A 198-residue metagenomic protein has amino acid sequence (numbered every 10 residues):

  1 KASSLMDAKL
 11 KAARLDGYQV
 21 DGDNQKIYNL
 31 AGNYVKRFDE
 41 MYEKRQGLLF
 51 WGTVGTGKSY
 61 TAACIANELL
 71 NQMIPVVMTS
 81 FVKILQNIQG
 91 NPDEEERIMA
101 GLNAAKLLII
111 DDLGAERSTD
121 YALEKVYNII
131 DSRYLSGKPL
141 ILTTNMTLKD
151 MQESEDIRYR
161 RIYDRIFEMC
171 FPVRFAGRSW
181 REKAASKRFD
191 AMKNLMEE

Functional and structural regions predicted by a protein language model:
K1-M6: Interdomain "pre-motor" coupling segment immediately N-terminal to P-loop NTPase/helicase cores
D7-L15: Short, basic/glycine-rich phosphate-binding loops at helix/coil junctions that contact nucleotide phosphates
D16-M41: N-terminal pre-Walker A segment at the start of P-loop NTPase domains
Q25-G32, W51, A66-L107, R117-E124: Short glycine-rich substrate-engagement loop in P-loop NTPases that contacts/grips substrate
E40-A62: Walker A/P-loop nucleotide-binding motif
E40-Y42, N71, A100-N103, D131-S136 (+1 more regions): Conserved catalytic network of the ASCE P-loop NTPase/AAA+ motor domain
I84-I88, A115-E198: Replace "adjacent to P-loop NTPase cores in ATP/GTP-dependent enzymes" with "adjacent to NTP-binding cores
